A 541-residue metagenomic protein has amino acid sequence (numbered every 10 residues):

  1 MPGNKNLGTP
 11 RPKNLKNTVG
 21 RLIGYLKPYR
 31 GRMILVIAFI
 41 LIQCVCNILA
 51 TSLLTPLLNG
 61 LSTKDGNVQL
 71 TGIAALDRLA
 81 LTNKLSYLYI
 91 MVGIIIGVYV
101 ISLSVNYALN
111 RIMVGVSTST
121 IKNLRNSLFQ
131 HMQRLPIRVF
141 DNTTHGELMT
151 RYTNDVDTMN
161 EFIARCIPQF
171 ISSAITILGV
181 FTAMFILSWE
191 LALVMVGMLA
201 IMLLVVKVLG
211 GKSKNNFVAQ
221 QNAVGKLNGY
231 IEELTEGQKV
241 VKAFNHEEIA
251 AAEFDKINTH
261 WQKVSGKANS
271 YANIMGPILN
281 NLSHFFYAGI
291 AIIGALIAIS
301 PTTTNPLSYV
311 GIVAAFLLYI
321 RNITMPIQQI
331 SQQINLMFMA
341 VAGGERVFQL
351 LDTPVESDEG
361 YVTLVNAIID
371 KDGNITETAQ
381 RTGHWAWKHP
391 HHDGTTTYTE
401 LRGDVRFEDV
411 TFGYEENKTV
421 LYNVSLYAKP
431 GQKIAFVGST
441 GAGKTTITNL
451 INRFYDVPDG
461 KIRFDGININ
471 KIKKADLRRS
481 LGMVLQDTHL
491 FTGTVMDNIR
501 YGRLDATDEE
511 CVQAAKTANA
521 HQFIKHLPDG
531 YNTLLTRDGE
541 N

Functional and structural regions predicted by a protein language model:
P2-R11, D65, T118, N126-T150 (+6 more regions): Short intracellular "coupling" helices and adjacent cytoplasmic loop segments at the cytosolic face of multi-pass
G8-L15, A38-F39, C46-S62, I94-H145 (+12 more regions): Juxtamembrane helix-loop junctions of ABC transporter transmembrane domains
L15-R30, L148: A short amphipathic helical element positioned immediately N-terminal to and/or at the very start of a transmembrane
I23, P28-R30, I137-R138, N154-I163 (+8 more regions): An intracellular "coupling" helix at the cytosolic face of ABC transporter transmembrane type-1 domains
R32-I42, I95-V98, P168-A219, I292-S308 (+1 more regions): Transmembrane helices of ABC transporter permease
M33-S104, F185-E190, I299-V310: Transmembrane helix-loop-helix hairpins at lipid-water interfaces of multipass membrane proteins, especially the type-1
A183-G197, K267, Y271-R346, L350-P354 (+1 more regions): Helix-loop-helix
A367-N541: ABC-type nucleotide-binding domain
